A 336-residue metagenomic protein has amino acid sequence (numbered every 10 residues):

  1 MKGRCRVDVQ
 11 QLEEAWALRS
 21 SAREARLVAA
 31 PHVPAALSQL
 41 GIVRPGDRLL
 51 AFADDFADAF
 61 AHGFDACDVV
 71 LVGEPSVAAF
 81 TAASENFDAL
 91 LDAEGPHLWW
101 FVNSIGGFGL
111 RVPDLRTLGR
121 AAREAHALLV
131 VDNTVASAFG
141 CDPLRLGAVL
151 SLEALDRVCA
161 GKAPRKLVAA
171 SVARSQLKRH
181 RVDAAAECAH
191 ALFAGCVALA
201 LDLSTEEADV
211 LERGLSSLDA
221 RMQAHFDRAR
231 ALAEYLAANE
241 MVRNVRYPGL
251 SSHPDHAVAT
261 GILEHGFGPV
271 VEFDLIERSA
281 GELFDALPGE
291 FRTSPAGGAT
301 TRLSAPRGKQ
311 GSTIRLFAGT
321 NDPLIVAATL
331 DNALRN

Functional and structural regions predicted by a protein language model:
M1-D8, Q176-G195, F291-R302: Mobile, glycine-enriched helix-loop/loop "lid" segments at the mouths of ligand-binding/catalytic clefts that gate
M1-S21, S312-F317, N321: N-terminal "arm"/small-domain region of PLP-dependent enzymes with the aminotransferase-like
A15-N239: Conserved PLP-enzyme active-site core in the AAT-like
H97, A198, D202, V242 (+2 more regions): A general structural signal for well-ordered secondary-structure junctions
G119, D331-L334: A structural alpha-helix within SAM-dependent methyltransferase catalytic domains
M241-N332: Conserved C-terminal alpha-helix-loop-beta "cap" of PLP-dependent enzymes that closes/shapes the active-site mouth
